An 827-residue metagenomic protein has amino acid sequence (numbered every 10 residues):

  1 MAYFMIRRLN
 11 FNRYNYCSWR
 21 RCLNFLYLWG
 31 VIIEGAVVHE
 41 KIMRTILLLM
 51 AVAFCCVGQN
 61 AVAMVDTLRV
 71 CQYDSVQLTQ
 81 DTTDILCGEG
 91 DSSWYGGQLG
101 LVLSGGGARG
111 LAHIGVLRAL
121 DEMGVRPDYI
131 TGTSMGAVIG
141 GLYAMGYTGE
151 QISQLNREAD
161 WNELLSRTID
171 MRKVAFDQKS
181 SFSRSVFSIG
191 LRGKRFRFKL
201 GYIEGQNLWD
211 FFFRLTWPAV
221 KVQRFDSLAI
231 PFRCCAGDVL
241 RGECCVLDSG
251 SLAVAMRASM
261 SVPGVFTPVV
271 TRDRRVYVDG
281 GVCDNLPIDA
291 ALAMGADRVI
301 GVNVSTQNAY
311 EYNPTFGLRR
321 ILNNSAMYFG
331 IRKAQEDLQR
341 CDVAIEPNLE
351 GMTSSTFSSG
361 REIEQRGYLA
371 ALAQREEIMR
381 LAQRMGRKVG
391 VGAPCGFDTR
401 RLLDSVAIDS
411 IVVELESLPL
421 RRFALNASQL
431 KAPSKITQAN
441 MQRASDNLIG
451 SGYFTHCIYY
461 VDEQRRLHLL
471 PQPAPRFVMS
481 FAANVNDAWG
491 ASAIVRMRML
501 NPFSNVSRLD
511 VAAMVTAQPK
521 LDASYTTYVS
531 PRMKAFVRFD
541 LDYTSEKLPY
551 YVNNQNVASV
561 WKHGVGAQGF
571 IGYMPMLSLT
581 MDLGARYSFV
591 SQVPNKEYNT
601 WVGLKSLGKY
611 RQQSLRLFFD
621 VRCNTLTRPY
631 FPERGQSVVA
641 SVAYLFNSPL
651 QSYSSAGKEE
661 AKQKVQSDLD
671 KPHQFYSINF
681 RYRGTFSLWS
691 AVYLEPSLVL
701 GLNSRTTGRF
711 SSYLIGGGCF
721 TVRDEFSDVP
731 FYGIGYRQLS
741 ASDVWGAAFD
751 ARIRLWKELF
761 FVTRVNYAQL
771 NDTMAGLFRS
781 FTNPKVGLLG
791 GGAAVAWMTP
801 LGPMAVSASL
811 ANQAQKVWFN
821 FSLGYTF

Functional and structural regions predicted by a protein language model:
M1-M5, S18-Y73, L698, L702: Bacterial Sec-dependent N-terminal signal peptides
N60-T133, G141-D446, G450-R465, A474-P475: Patatin-like phospholipase
G106, G136, I152, G242 (+17 more regions): Buried hydrophobic packing residues in well-ordered domains
A236-D238, P347, V413-S417, P471-P475 (+6 more regions): Flexible glycine-/small-residue-rich
A309, M379-F397, M514, G635-V638 (+1 more regions): Acidic/histidine-enriched alpha-helical segments
P314, P549-Y551, S591-N599, L650-S654 (+3 more regions): Outer-membrane beta-barrel and related beta-rich outer-membrane complex signature in Gram-negative bacteria
Q438-A439, I458-L626, Y630, C719-V729 (+2 more regions): Gram-negative/organellar outer-membrane beta-barrel architecture
V478-A483, G608, S614-W756: C-terminal outer-membrane beta-barrel translocator/porin domains of Gram-negative envelope proteins and their
